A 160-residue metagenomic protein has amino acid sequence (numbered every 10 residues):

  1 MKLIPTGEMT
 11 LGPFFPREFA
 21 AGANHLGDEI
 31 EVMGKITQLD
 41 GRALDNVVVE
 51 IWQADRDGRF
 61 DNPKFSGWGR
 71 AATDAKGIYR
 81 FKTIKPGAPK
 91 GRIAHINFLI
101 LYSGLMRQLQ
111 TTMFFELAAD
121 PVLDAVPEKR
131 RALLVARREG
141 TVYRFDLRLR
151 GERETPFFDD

Functional and structural regions predicted by a protein language model:
M1-D160: Beta-strand-dominated extracellular/periplasmic modules and repeats in secreted or surface-exposed proteins
